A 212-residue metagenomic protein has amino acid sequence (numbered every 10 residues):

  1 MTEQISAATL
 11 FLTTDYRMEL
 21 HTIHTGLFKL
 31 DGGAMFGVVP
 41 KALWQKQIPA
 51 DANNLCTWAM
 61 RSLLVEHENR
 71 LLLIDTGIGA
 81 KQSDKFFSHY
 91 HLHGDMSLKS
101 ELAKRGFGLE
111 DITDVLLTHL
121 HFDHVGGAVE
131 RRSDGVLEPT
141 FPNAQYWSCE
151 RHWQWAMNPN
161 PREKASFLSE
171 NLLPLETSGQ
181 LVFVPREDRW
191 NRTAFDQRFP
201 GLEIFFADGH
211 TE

Functional and structural regions predicted by a protein language model:
Q4: Cationic, low-complexity basic patches in intrinsically disordered or flexible, solvent-exposed regions
L12-T13, E19, T25-R105: Conserved beta-strand hairpin/beta-sheet module of binuclear metal-dependent hydrolase folds, prominently
I48-N53, D134-G135, I204: Short, P/G- and charge-enriched loop/turn segments at secondary-structure junctions
L72-I74, L116, Y146: Residue-level marker for buried hydrophobic side chains located in beta-strands that build the well-ordered beta-sheet
H93-M96, E101-F107, D111, T140-F206: Metallo-beta-lactamase
I112-D123: Metallo-beta-lactamase
V125-G127, F205-E212: Active-site glycine- and acidic-residue-rich loops that bind and position anionic ligands or nucleotide-like cofactors
V125-V136: Metal-dependent catalytic neighborhoods of phosphoester/phosphodiester hydrolases
